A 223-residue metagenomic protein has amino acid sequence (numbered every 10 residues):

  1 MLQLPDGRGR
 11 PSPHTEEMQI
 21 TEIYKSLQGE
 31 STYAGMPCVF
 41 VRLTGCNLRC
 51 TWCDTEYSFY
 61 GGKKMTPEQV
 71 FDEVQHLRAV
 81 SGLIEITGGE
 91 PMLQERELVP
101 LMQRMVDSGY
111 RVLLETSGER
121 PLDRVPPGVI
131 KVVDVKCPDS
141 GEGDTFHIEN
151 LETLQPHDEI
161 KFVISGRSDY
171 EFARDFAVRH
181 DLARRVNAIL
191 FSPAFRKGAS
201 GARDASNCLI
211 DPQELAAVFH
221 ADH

Functional and structural regions predicted by a protein language model:
L2, H14-K25, P37-C38, T44 (+1 more regions): Conserved Radical SAM active-site core
T21-Y24, R42, K161, L190-S192: Residues in well-ordered beta-strands of folded domains
Q28, T32, S58-F59, E152: N-terminal/domain-start segments enriched in small and hydrophobic, helix-friendly residues, covering either
G29-Y33, G45, A221: Short secondary-structure boundary/capping segments within folded domains
S31-A34, T51-D54, A202: Short, glycine/acidic-enriched capping/hinge loops at junctions between secondary-structure elements
L93-H223: Conserved AdoMet/S-adenosylmethionine-binding subsite of the radical SAM
